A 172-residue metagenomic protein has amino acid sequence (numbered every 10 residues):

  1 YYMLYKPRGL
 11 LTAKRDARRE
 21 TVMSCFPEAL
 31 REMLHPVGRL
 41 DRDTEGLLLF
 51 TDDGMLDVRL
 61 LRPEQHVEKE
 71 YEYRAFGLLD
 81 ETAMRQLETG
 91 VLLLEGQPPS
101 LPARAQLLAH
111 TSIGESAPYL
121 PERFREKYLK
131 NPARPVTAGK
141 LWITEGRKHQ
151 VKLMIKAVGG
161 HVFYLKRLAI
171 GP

Functional and structural regions predicted by a protein language model:
Y1-P172: Basic, flexible Lys/Arg- and Gly-enriched helix-loop patches that mediate nucleic-acid binding at interfaces with rRNA
